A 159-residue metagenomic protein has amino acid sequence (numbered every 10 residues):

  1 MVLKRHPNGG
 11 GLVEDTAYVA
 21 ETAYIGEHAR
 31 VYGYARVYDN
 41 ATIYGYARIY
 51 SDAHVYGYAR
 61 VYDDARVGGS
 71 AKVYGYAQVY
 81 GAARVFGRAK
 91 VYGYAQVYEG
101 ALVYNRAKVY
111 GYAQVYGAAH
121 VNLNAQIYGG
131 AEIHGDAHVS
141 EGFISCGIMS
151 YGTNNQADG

Functional and structural regions predicted by a protein language model:
M1-T16, L123-N124, Y128-G159: Intrinsic low-complexity/IDR segments
M1-Y46, Y50, H54-Y58, Y62 (+3 more regions): Extended, small-residue-rich solenoid/repeat segments and analogous flexible loops that form exposed scaffolds
V19-G26, G45, S51, G57 (+11 more regions): Polar/charged low-complexity regions in secreted precursors and cytosolic/nuclear IDRs
V37-Y38, Y50, V61-Y62, V103 (+3 more regions): Intrinsically disordered, low-complexity peptide-like regions
